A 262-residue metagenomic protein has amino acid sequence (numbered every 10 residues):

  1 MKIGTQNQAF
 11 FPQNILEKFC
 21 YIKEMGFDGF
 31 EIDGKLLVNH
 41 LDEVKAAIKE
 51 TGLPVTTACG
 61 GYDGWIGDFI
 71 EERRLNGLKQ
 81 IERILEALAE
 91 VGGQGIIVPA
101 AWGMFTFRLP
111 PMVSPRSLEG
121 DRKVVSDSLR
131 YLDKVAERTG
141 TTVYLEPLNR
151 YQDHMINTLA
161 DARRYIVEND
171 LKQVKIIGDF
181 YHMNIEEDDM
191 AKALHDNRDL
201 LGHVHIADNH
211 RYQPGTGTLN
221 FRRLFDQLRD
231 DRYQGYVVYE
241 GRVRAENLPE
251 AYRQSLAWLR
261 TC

Functional and structural regions predicted by a protein language model:
M1-G26, V38, G92-Q94, R130 (+2 more regions): Histidine-acidic metal/acid-base catalytic patches
M1-Q6, T56-G67, W102-V113: N-terminal small/glycine-rich loop or linker at the start of catalytic domains across soluble metabolic enzymes
Y21-N39, C59-D63: N-terminal substrate-binding region of glycoside hydrolase catalytic domains
E31, T57, I97, Y144 (+2 more regions): Conserved beta-strand positions in the central sheet of alpha/beta enzyme cores
E31-E50, A100-F107: Glycine-rich, proline-tolerant flexible connector loops at the mouths of alpha/beta enzymes
H40-A58, P115-S117, T141: Short acidic, glycine/proline-enriched helix-loop-strand junctions
D63-F69, F105-L109, Y151-Q152, I185-E186 (+1 more regions): A short acidic, helix-capping loop that chelates divalent metal ions and anchors anionic groups
R73-K175: Active-site acidic/histidine proton-transfer and metal-coordination neighborhood in alpha/beta enzyme cores
